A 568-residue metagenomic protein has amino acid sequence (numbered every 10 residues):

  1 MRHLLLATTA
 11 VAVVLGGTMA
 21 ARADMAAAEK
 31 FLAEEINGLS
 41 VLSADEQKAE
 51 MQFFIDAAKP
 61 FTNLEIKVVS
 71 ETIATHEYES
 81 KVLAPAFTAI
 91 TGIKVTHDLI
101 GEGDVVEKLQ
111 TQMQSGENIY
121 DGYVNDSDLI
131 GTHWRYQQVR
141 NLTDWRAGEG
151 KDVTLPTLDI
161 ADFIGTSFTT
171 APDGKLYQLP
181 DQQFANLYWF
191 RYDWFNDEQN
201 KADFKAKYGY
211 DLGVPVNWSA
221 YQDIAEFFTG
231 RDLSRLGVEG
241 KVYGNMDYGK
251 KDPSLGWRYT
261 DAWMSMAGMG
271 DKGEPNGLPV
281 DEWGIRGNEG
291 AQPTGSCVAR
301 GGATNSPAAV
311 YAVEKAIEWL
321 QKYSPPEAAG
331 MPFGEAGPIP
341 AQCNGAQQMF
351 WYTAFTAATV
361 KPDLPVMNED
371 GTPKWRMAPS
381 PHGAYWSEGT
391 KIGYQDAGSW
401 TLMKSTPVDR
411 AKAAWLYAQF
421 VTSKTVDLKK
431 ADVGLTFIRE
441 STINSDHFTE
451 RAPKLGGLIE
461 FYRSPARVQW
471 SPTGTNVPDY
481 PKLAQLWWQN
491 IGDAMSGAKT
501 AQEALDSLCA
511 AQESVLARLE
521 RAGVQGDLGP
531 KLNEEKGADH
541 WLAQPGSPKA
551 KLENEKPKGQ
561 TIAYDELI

Functional and structural regions predicted by a protein language model:
D24, F61, V82-F163, E198-Q199 (+4 more regions): Extracytoplasmic "Venus flytrap"/periplasmic binding protein-like
M25-P60, S127-L187, K374-S380, A550-I568: Hinge/lid segment of periplasmic solute-binding proteins
M51-A57, A74-G92, W189, D193-F195 (+1 more regions): Short, polar/charged alpha-helical segment
M51-Q52, E65, P373-H382, A431-M495 (+2 more regions): Long, aromatic- and glycine/proline-rich binding clefts that accommodate carbohydrate-like moieties
L99-K108, V216-A220, E327-A341: Short helix-initiation/N-cap motifs at beta->coil->alpha
S127-V139, T143-A147, F163-Y210, Q222 (+3 more regions): Periplasmic solute-binding protein
T170, G174, Q321-S324, P362-T442 (+3 more regions): Extracytoplasmic/periplasmic substrate-recognition and gating elements
A220-E226, S265-G330, S380-G383: Glycine-centered hinge/linker elements that transmit conformational signals in sensory and ligand-binding systems
